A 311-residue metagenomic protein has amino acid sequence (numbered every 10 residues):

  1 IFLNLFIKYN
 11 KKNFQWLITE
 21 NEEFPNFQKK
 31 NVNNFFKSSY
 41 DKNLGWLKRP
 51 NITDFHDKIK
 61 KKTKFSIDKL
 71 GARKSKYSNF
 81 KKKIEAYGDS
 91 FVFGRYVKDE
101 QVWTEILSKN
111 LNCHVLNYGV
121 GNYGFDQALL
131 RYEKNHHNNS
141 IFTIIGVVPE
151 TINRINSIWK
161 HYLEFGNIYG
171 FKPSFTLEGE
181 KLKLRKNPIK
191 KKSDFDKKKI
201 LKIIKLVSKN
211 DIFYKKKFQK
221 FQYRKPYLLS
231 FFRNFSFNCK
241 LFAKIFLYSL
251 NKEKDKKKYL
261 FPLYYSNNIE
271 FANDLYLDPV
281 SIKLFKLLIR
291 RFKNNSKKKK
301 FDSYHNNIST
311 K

Functional and structural regions predicted by a protein language model:
I1-N4: Hydrophobic membrane-insertion alpha-helices, especially the h-region of bacterial N-terminal signal peptides
Y9-N110, Q219-R233, L241-N251, D255-F271 (+2 more regions): Membrane/wall-proximal cationic-aromatic binding patches
T19, S38-S39, T53, T63 (+6 more regions): Residue-identity detector for threonine
T53, K58, G71-R73, S78 (+6 more regions): A generic structural micro-environment signature that highlights single residues at secondary-structure boundaries
H56, H114, H136-H137, H161 (+1 more regions): Histidine (H) residue identity feature
I67-N139, T143-I144, S193-I204: Serine-esterase "nucleophile elbow" of acetyl-processing enzymes
V148-K311: Serine-dependent acyl-ester chemistry module
